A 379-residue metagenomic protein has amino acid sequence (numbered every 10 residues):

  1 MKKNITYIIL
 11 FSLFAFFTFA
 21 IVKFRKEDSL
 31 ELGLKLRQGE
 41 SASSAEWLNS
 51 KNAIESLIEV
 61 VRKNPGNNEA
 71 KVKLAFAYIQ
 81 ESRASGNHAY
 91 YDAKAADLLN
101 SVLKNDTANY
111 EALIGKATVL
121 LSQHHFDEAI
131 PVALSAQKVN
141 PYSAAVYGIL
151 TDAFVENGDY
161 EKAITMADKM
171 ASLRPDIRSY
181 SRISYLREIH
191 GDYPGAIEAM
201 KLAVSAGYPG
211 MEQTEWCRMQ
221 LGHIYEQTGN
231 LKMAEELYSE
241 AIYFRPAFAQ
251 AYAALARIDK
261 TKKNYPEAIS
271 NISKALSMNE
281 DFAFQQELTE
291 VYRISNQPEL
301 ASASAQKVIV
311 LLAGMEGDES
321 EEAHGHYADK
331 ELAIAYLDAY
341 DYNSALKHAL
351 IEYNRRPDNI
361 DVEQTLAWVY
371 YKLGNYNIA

Functional and structural regions predicted by a protein language model:
K2-E111, P131, T165: N-terminal leader/linker segments that initiate helical-solenoid repeat arrays
N67, N109, S143, D176-I177 (+5 more regions): Residue-level recognition of tetratricopeptide repeat
A70, A112, V146, S179-Y180 (+5 more regions): TPR alpha-solenoid repeat register
F76, Q80-R83, T118, D152 (+6 more regions): Residue-level recognition of tetratricopeptide repeat
E81, S85, Q123, N157 (+6 more regions): Structural motif corresponding to the intra-repeat A-B loop/turn of tetratricopeptide repeats
